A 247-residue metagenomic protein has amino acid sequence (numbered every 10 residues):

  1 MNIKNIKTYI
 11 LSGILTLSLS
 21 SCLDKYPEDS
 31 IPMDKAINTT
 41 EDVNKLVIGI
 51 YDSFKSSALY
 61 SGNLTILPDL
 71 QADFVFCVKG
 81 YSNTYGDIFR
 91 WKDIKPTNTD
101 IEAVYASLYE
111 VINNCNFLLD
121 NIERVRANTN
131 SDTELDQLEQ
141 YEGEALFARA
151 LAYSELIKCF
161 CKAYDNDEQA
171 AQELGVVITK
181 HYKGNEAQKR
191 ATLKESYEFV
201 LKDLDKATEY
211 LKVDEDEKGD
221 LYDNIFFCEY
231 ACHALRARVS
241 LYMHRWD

Functional and structural regions predicted by a protein language model:
M1-S20: Sec-dependent bacterial lipoprotein signal peptides
S21-Q71: Membrane-proximal, proline-rich intrinsically disordered regions
T84-F160, A191, T208-L211: Conserved, well-structured interaction surfaces
Q140, F147, D220-D223, F227: Residue signature of alpha-solenoid helical repeat architecture, marking inter-repeat boundaries and helix-start
E144-Y182: Extended ligand-binding groove/face enriched in aromatic
L146, H233-S240: TPR/Sel1-like alpha-solenoid repeat signature
I157-Y164, E215, Y242-R245: Short coil/turn linking the two alpha-helices of tandem helical-hairpin repeats
